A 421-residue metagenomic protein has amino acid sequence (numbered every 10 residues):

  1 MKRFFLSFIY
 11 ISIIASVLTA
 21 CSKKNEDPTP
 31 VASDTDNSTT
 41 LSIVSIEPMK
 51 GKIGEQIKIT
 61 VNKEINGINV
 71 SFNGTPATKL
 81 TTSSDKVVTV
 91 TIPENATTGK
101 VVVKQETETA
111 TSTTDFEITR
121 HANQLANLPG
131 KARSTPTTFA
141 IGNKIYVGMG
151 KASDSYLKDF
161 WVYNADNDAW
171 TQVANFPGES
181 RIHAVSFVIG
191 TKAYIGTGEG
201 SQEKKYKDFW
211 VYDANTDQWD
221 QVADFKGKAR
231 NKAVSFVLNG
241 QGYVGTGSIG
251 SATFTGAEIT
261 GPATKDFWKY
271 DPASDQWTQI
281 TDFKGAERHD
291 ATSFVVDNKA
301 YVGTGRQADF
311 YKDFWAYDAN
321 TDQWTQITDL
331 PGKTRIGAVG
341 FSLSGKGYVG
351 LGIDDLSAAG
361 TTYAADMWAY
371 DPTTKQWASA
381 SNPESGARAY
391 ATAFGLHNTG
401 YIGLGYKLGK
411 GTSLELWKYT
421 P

Functional and structural regions predicted by a protein language model:
M1-I9: Bacterial N-terminal signal peptides that target proteins for export
I11-A15: Alpha-helical transmembrane segments
V17-A20: C-terminal motif of bacterial Sec signal peptides marking the signal peptidase cleavage site
S22-N123: Ser/Thr/Pro-rich low-complexity tracts
K24-V31, Q105, E117-P421: Kelch-like beta-propeller repeat domains
